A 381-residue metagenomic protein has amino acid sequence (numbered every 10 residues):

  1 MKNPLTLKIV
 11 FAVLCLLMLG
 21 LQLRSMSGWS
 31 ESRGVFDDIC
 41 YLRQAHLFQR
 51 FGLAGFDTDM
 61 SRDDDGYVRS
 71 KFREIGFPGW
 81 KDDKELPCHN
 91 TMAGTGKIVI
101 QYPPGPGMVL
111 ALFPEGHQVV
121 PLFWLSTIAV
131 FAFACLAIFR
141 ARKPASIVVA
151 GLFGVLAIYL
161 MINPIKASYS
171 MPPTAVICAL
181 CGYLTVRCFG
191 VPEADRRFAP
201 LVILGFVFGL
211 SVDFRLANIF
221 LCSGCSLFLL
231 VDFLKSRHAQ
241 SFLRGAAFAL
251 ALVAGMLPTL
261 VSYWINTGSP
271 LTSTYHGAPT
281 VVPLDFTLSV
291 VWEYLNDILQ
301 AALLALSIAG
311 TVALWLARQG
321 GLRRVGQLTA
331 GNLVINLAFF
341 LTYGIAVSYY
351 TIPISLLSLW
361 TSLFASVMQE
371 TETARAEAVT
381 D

Functional and structural regions predicted by a protein language model:
R24, N218-I219, V231, L243-V312: Membrane-lumen/periplasm interface segments of specific transmembrane helices in polyprenyl phosphate-linked
F36, L122-T127, V149-C188, S211-L221 (+1 more regions): Multi-pass, polyprenyl lipid-linked donor-dependent membrane glycosyltransferases
R50-G105, L110-F113: Interfacial juxtamembrane loops and adjacent helix segments that form the catalytic/substrate-binding surfaces
V119-P144, A179-L184, W315: Transmembrane-helix motifs of polytopic, lipid-linked glycan transferases
T127-A137, L227-K235, L299-N336, S358-F364: Hydrophobic, aromatic-rich transmembrane alpha-helices and their immediate juxtamembrane boundary segments
C135-Y159, V176, A194-R197, R323-Q327: Transmembrane-helix signature of polytopic, membrane-embedded enzymes that assemble or transfer cell-envelope glycans
V155-L156, R197-R215, S226, V253-A254 (+1 more regions): Membrane-interface alpha helices of multi-pass inner-membrane proteins
Y183, R187-V191, F220-V253, V281-V282 (+1 more regions): Perimembrane helix-loop-helix junctions
